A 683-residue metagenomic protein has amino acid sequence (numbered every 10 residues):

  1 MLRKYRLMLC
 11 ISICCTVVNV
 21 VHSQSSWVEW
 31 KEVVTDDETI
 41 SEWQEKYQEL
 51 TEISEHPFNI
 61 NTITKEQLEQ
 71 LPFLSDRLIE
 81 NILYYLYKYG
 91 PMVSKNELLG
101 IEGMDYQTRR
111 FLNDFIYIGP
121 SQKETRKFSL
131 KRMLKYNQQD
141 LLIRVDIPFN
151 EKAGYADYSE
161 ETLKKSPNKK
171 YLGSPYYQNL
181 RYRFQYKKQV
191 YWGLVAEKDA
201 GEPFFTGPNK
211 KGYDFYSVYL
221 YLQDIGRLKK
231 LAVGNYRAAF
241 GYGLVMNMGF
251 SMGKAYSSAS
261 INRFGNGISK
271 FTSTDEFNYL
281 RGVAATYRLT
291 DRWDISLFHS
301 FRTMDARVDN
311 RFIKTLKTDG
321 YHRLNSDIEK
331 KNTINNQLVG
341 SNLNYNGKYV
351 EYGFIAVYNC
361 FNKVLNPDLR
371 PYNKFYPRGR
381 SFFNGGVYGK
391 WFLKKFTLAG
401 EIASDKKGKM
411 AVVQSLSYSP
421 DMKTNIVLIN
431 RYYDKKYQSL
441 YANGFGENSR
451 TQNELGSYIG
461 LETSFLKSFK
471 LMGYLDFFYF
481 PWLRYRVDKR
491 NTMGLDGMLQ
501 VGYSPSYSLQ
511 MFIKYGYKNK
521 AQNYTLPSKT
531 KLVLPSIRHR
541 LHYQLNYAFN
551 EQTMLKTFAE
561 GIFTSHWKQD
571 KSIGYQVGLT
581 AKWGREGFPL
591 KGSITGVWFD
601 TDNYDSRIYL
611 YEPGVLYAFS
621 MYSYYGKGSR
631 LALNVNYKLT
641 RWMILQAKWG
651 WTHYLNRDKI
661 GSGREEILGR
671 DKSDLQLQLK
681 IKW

Functional and structural regions predicted by a protein language model:
M1-W27, W683: Bacterial Sec-dependent N-terminal signal peptides
H22-F58, S121-Y136: N-terminal, intrinsically disordered low-complexity tails/presequences enriched in Lys/Ser/Pro and small residues
T51-P72, K88, V93-G100, F115-I116: Extended, structured, electrostatic nucleic-acid-contact surfaces
S75-I79, D105-Y106: Small-residue hinge/turn detector
S129-S166, F184, K188-L194, L231 (+2 more regions): Transmembrane beta-strand segments of Gram-negative outer membrane beta-barrel proteins
Y171-P175, N278-L280, I334-P367, N373-W683: Exposed, low-structure sequence patches enriched in small/polar residues
E197-F215, S269-E276, E329-N332, A403-D405 (+1 more regions): Outer-membrane beta-barrel proteins
K210-I268, T272-D305, P420-S439, P589-Y604: Outer membrane beta-barrel
